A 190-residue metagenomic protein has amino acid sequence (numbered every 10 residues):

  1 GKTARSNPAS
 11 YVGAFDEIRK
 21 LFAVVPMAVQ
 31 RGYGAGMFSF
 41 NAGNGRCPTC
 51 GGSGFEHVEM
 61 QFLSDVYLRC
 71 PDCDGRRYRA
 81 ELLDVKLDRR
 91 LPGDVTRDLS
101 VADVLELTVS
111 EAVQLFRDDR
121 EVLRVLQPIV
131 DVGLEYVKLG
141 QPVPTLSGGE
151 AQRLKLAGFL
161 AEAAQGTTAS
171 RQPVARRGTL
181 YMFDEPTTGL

Functional and structural regions predicted by a protein language model:
G1-L190: Conserved phosphate-binding elements of NTP-dependent enzyme cores
